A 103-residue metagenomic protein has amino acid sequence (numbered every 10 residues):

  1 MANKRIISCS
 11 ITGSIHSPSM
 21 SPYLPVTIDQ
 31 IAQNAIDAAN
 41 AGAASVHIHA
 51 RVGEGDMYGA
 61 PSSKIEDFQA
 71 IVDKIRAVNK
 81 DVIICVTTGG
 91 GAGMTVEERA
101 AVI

Functional and structural regions predicted by a protein language model:
M1-Y23: N-terminal small/glycine-rich loop or linker at the start of catalytic domains across soluble metabolic enzymes
K4-S10, S45-H47, D81-C85: Structural preference for beta-strand elements that scaffold enzyme active sites
S10-H16, R51-G53, T87-G91: Active-site beta-loop-alpha junctions enriched in small/polar residues
S19, A44-Q69: Glycine-rich, proline-tolerant flexible connector loops at the mouths of alpha/beta enzymes
V26-A32, A43: Long alpha-helical, hydrophobic tracts
I28-D29, S62-I103: Active-site beta->alpha loop and helix N-cap motifs at the rims of alpha/beta catalytic domains
I31, A38, H49: Conserved, mostly hydrophobic/aromatic
A39, A44, R76-A77: Metallocofactor- and cofactor-centric catalytic cores in central/energy metabolism, strongly enriched
